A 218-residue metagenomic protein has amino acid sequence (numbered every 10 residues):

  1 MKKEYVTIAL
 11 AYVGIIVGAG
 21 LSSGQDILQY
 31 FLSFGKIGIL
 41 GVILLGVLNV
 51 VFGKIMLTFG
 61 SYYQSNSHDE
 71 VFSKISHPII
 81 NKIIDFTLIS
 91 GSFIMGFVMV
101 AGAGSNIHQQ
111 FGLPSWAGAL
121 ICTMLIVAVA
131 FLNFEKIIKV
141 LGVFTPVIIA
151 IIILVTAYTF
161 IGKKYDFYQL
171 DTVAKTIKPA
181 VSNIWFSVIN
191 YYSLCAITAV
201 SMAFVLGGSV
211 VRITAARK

Functional and structural regions predicted by a protein language model:
M1-S23, I184-I189, S209-A215: Membrane-interface "cap" regions at the ends of multi-pass membrane proteins
K2-K3, S33-G38, Y62-S92, Q109-S115: Transmembrane-helix boundary/entry motifs in multi-pass membrane transporters
A11, V17, L40-V42, K74-D85 (+1 more regions): Small-residue-rich segments of transmembrane alpha-helices in multi-pass membrane proteins, especially helix faces
A19, F93, I126, A130 (+2 more regions): Hydrophobic alpha-helical segments and their helix-loop junctions in multi-pass secondary transporters
G24-Q29, L132-V143, S201-K218: Hydrophobic, small-residue-rich membrane helices and short re-entrant helix-turn-helix hairpins that build
I43-D69: Juxtamembrane transmembrane-helix boundary signature
A103-S105, P114-I121, V129-G162: Membrane-interface loop-to-helix entry segments
Q110-C122, F186-C195: Structural signature of hydrophobic alpha-helical transmembrane segments
